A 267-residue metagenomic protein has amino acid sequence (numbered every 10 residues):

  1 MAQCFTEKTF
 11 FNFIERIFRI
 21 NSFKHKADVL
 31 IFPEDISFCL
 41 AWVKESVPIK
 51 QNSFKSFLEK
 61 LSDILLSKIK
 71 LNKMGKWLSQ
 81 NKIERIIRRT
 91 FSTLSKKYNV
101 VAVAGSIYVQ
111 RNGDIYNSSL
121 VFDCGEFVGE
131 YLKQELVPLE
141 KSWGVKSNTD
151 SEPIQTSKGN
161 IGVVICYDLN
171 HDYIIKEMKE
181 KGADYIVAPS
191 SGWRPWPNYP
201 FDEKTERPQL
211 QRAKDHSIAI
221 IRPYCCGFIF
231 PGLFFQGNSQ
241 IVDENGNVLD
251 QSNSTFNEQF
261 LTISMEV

Functional and structural regions predicted by a protein language model:
M1-V29, V187: N-terminal active-site segment of His-dependent metallophosphoesterases
C4, D35, S191: Flexible loop residues that form catalytic and substrate-binding hotspots at small-molecule/glycan-binding clefts
R19-C124, W196-Q211, D215-I218: Cys-nucleophile CN-hydrolase/nitrilase-fold catalytic domain and related Cys-dependent amidase chemistry that acts on
P33, G125, Y131, N245 (+1 more regions): Short hydrophobic alpha-helix segments
P33, Q134, P189: Conserved residues at the C-terminal ends of beta-strands
K44, L120, Y131-E135, Q240 (+1 more regions): Short beta->alpha transition motifs characteristic of CBS
K82-V103, L169-E258: CN hydrolase (nitrilase-like) catalytic-core segments centered on the catalytic cysteine and neighboring Lys/Glu
R89, V109-Y185, W193-R207, T262-V267: Active-site catalytic loop in hydrolytic enzyme cores
